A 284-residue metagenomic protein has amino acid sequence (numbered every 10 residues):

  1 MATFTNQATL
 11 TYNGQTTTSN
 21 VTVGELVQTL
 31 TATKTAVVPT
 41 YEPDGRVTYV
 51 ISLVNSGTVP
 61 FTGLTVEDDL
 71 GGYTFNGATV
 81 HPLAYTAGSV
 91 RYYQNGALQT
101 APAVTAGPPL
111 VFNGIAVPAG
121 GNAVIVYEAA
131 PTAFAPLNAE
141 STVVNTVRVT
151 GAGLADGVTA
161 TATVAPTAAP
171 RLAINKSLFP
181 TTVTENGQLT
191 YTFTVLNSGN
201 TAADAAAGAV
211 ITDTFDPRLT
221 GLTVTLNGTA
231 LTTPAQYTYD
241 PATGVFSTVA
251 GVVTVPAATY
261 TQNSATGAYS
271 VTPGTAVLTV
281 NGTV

Functional and structural regions predicted by a protein language model:
M1-V284: Exported/extracytosolic protein signature
